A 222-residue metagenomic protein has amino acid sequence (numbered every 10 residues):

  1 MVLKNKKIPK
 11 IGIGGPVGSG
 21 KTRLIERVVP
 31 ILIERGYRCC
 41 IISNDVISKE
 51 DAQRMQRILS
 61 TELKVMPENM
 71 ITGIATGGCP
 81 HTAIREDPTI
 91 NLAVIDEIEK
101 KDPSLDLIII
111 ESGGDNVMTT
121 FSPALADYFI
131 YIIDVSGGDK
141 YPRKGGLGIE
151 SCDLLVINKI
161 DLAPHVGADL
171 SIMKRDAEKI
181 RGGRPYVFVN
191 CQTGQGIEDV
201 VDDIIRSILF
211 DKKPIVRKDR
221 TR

Functional and structural regions predicted by a protein language model:
L3-A126, G138-K140: Nucleotide-state-sensitive switch-loop elements of NTP-binding domains
P16, I42-V46, D134-V135, L155-A168 (+1 more regions): G-domain G4 guanine-recognition motif of GTPases
V28-P30, Q56-I58, A124-L125, G146-G148 (+2 more regions): Short, solvent-exposed amphipathic alpha-helical segments in soluble enzyme and RNA/protein-processing domains
I33-C39, L154-L155, G182-P185: Short, surface-exposed connector motifs at secondary-structure boundaries
K49, R85-L92, P123, P142 (+3 more regions): Amphipathic alpha-helical transducer elements in NTP-driven molecular machines
G73-A75, Y131, F188: Structural signal for conserved beta-strand scaffold positions within catalytic alpha/beta enzyme cores
T119-S136, G145-V156: Inter-motif core of Ras-like GTPase G domains
L162-D219: Canonical P-loop GTPase G-domain recognition
